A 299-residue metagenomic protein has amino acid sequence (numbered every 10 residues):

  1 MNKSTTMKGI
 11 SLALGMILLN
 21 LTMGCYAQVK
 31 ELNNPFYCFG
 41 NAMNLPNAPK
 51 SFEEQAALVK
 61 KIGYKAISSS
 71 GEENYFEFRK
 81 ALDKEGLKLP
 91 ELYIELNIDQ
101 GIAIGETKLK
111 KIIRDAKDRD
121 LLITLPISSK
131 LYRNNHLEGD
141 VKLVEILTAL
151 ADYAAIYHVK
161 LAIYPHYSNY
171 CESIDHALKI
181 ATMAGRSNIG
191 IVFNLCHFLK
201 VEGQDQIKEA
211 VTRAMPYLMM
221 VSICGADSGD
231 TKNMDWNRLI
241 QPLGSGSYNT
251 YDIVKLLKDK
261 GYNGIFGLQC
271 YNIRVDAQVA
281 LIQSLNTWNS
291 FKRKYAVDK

Functional and structural regions predicted by a protein language model:
M1-M7: N-terminal secretory signal peptides that target proteins for export/translocation
S11-T22: Bacterial N-terminal signal peptides
C25-D118, R186, G190, P216 (+1 more regions): N-terminal pre-domain/capping segments
Q28-G40, K50-E54, T148, D152 (+3 more regions): Histidine-acidic metal/acid-base catalytic patches
N44-K50, A66-F78, L96-T107, L131-H136 (+6 more regions): Acidic-and-aromatic substrate-binding clefts and catalytic sites of carbohydrate-active enzymes
K65, K88, L122, K160 (+1 more regions): Residue-level detector of anion-binding/catalytic polar loops
S68, E91, T124-L125, A162 (+3 more regions): Conserved beta-strand positions in the central sheet of alpha/beta enzyme cores
G101-I191: Active-site acidic/histidine proton-transfer and metal-coordination neighborhood in alpha/beta enzyme cores
